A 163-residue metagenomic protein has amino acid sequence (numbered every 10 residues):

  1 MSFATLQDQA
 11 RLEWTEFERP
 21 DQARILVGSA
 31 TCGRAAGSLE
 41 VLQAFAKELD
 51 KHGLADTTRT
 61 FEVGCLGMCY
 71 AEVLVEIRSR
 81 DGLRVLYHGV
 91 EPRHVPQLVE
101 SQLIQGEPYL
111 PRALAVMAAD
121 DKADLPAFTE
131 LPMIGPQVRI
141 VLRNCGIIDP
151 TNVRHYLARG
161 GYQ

Functional and structural regions predicted by a protein language model:
M1-Q163: Feature of Fe-S/electron-transfer and energy-metabolism proteins that preferentially highlights extended coupling
